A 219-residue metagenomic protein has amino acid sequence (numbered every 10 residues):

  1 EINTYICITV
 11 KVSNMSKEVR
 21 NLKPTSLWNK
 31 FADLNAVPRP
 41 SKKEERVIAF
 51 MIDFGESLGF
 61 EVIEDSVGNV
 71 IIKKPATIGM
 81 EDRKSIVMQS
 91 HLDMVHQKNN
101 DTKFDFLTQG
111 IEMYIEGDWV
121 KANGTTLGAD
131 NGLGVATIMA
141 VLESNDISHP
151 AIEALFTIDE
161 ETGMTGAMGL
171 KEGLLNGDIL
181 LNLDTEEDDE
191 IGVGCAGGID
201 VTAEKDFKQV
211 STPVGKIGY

Functional and structural regions predicted by a protein language model:
E1, V10-V12: Acidic, Ala/Val/Gly-enriched low-complexity intrinsically disordered segments
K17-D118: Acidic/His- and Gly-rich active-site-bordering loop/insert found across diverse amide/peptide-bond hydrolases
A32-P40, E56-E61, E143-H149, D159-E160 (+2 more regions): Generic secondary-structure signature for well-ordered alpha-helical cores
V37, S41, K121-D130, E190-G192: Flexible, glycine/proline-enriched loop segments at strand-loop-helix junctions that form or flank small-ligand binding
M80-A151, F156, E161-T162, A167-D178: Active-site metal-coordination/substrate-binding segment of hydrolases, especially metallo-dependent peptidases
A151-Y219: Fold-level recognition of mixed alpha/beta catalytic cores in primary-metabolism enzymes, strongest
